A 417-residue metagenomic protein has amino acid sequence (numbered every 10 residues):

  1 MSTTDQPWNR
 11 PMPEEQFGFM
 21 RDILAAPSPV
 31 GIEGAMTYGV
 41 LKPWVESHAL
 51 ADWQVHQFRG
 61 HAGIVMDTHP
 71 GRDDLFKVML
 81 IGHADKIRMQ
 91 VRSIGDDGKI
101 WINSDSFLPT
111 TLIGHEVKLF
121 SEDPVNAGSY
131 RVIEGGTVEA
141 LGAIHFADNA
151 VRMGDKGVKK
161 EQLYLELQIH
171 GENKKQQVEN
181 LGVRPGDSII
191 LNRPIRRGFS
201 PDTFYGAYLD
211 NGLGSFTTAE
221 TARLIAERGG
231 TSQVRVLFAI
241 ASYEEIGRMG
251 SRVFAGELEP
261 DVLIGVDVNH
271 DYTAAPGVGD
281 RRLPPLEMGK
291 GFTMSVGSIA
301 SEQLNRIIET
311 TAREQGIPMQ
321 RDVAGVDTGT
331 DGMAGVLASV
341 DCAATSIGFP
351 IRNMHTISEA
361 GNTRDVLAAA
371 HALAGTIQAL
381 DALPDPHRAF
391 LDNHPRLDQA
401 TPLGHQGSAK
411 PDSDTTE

Functional and structural regions predicted by a protein language model:
M1-E417: N-terminal hydrophobic/helix-forming segments and targeting peptides
